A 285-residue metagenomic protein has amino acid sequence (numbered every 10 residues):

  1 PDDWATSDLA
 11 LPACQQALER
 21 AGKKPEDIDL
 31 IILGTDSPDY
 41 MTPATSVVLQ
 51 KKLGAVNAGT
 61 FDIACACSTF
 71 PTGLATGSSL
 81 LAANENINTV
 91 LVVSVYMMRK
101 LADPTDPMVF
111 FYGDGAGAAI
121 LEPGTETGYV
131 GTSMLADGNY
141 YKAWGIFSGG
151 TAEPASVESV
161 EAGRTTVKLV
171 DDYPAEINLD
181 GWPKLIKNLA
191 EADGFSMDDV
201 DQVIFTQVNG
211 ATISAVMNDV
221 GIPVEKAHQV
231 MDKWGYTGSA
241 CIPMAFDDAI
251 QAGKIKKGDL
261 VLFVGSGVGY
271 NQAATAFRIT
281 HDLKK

Functional and structural regions predicted by a protein language model:
P1-D29, A152-D201, T212-V220, A245 (+2 more regions): Conserved active-site "lid/cap" helical segment
P1-D3, T105-E176, K184, R278-K285: Condensing-enzyme catalytic core mediating Claisen C-C bond formation in acyl metabolism
S7, L11-C14, L18, S37-P38 (+6 more regions): Claisen-condensing/thiolase-fold acyl-transfer catalytic domains that form or cleave C-C bonds in fatty acid
R20, K24-A55: Anion-binding (especially nucleotide phosphate/pyrophosphate-binding) glycine-rich loop and adjoining beta-alpha core
K24, L53-A55, A82-E85, V109-G113 (+2 more regions): Solvent-exposed alpha-helices and their adjacent loops that cap or buttress functional pockets in soluble metabolic
G34, A64, V90-Y96, L121-E122 (+2 more regions): Short beta-strand segments
Y40-G54, L91-M97, T151, S156-S159 (+1 more regions): Acidic-glycine-rich active-site phosphate/pyrophosphate-binding loop
A82-A116: Flexible, glycine-rich active-site loops centered on histidine and acidic residues that chelate a metal or position
